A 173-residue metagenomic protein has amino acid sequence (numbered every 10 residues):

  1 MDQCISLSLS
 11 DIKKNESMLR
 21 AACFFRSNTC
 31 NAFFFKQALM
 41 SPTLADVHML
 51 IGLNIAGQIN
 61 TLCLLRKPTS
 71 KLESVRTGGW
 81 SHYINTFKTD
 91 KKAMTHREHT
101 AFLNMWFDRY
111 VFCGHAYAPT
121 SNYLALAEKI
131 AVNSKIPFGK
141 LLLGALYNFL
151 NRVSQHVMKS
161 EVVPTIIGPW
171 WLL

Functional and structural regions predicted by a protein language model:
M1-V132, I136-L150: N-terminal leader regions that mediate targeting or early regulatory function
L7, V157-T165: HEAT/armadillo-like alpha-solenoid scaffolds in large eukaryotic assembly and transport factors
F112, R152-Q155, K159: General structural signal for alpha-helix termini and helix-helix connectors
G168-W171: Amphipathic alpha-helical/coiled-coil segments positioned at domain termini
